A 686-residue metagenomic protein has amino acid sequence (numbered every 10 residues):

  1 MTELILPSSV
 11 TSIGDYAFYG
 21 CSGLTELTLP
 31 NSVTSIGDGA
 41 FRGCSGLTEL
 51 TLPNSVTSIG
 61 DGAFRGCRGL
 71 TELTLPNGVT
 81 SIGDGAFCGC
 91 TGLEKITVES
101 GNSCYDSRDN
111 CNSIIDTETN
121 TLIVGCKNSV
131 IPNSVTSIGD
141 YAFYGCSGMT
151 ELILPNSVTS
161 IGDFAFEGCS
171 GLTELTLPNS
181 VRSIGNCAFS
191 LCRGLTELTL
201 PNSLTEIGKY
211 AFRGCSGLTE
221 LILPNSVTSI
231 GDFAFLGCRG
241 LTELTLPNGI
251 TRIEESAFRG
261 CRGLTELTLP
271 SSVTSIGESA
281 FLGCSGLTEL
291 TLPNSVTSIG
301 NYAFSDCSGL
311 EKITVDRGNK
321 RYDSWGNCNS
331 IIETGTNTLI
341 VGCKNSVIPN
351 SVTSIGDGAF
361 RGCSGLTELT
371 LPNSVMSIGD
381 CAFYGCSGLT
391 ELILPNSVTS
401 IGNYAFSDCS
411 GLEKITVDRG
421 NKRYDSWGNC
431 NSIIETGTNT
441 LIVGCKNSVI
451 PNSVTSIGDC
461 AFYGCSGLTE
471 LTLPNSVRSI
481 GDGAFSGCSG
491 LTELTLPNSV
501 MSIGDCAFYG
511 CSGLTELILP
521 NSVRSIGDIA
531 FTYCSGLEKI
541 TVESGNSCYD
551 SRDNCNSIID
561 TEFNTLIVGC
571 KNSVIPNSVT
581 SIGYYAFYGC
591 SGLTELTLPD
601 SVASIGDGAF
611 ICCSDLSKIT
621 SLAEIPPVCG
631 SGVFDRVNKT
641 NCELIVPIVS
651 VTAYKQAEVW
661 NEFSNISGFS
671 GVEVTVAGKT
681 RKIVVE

Functional and structural regions predicted by a protein language model:
M1-S12, S22-S35, S45-S58, R68-S81 (+24 more regions): Structural signature of tandem-repeat unit edges
G14-Y19, G37-R42, G60-R65, G83-A86 (+18 more regions): Consensus positions within tandem repeat domains that build extended binding/scaffold surfaces
G632-V637, E658: A structural signal for leucine-rich repeat
E658-S664: Extracellular interaction modules
V672-E686: Viral virion structural and adsorption modules
